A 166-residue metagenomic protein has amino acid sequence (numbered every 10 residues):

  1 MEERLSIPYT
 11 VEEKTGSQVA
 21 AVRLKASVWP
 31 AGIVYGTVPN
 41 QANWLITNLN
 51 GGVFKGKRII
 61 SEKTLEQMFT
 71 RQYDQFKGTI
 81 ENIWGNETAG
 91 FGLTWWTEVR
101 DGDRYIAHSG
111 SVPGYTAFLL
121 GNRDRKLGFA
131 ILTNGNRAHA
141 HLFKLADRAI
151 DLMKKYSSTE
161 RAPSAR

Functional and structural regions predicted by a protein language model:
E3, I7-R166: Catalytic loop of the DD-peptidase/beta-lactamase superfamily, centered on the K-T-G motif and neighboring
